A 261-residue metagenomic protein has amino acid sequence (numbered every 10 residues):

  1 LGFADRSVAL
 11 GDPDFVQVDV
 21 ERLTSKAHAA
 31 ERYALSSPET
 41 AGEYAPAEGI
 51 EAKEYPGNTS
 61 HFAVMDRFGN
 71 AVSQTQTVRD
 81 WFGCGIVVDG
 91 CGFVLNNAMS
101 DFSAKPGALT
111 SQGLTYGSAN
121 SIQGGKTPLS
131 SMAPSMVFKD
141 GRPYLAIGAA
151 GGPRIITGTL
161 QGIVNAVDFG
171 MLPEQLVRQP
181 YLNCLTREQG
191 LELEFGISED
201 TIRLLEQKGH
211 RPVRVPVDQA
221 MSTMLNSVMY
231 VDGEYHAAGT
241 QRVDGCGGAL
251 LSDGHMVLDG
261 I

Functional and structural regions predicted by a protein language model:
L1-V78, G90-C91, A98, K105-L109 (+1 more regions): Internal maturation/activation junctions in enzymes
E51-Y55, N120-L129, P216-A220: Short Gly/Pro-enriched turn/cap motifs at secondary-structure boundaries
G57-F62, A71, S130-S135, M224-L225: Short glycine-rich loop/turn motifs
N70-G141, L145, F169, P173: Active-site rim segments in enzyme catalytic domains, especially the processed small/beta chain of N-terminal
K126, T159, D168-A220: Extended C-terminal subregions enriched in glycine
A149-M171: Alpha-helical support elements that line or immediately flank enzyme active sites and cofactor-binding pockets
E199-I261: In a subset of proteins, long, contiguous C-terminal domains/tails are tracked
